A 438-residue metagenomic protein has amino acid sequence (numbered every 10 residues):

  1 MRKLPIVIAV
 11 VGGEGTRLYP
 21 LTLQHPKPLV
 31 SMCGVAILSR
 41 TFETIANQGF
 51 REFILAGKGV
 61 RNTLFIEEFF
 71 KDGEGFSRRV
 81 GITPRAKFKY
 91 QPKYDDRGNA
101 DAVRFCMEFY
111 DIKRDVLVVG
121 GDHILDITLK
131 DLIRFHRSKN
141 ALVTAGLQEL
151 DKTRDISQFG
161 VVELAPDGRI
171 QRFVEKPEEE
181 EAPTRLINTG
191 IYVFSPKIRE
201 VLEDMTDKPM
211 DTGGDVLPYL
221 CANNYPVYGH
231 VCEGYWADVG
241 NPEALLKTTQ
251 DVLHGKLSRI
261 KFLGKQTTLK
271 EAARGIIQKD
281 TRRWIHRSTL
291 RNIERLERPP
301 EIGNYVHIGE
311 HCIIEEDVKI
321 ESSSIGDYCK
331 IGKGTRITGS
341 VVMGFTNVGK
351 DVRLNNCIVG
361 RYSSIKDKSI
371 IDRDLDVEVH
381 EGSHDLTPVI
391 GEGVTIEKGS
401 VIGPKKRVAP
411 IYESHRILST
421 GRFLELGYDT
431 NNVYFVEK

Functional and structural regions predicted by a protein language model:
M1-A9, R17, L23, S31-G120 (+7 more regions): Conserved N-terminal catalytic core of the sugar/cofactor nucleotidyltransferase
L29, V162-L164, G229: A structural signal for short hydrophobic beta-strand segments in well-ordered beta-sheet cores
N47, K333-K438: Glycine-rich hexapeptide-repeat left-handed beta-helix
I54-K58, L147, I358: Short internal beta-strands
L117, I124, K130-R137, D151-R154 (+1 more regions): Catalytic-core segments of class I nucleotidyltransferases/pyrophosphorylases that form NMP-activated intermediates
K139-E149: A short, conserved acidic/glycine-rich loop-to-beta-strand motif that forms the donor nucleotide-sugar/metal
N188-I191, N304, K398: Glycine/small-residue-rich pyrophosphate-binding loop that anchors the diphosphate of NDP-sugar donors
A222-K330, R336: Extended, small-residue-rich solenoid/repeat segments and analogous flexible loops that form exposed scaffolds
